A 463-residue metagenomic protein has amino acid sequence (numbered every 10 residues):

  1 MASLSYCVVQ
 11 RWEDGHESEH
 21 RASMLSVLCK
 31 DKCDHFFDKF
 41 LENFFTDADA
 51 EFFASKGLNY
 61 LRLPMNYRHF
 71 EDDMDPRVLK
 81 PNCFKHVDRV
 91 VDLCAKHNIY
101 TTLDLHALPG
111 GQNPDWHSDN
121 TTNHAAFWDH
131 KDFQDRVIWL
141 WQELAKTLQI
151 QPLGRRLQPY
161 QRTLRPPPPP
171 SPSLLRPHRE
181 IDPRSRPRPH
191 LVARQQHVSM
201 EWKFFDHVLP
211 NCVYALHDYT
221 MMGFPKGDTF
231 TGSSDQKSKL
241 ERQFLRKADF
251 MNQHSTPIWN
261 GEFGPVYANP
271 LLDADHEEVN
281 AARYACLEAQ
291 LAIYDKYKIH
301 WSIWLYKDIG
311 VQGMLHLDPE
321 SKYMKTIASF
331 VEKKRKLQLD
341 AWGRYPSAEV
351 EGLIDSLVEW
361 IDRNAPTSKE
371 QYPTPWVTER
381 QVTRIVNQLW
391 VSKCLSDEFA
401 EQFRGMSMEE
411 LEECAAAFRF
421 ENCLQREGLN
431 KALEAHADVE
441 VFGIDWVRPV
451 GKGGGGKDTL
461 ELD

Functional and structural regions predicted by a protein language model:
M1, G111-K237, L245-P270, Q290 (+4 more regions): Active-site region of glycoside hydrolase catalytic domains
M1-N59, G443, V447, G456-E461: N-terminal carbohydrate-binding accessory modules
A2-H16, R77-P81, P109-K131, L209-N211 (+2 more regions): Aromatic- and acidic-residue-enriched segments that line the glycan-binding/catalytic groove of carbohydrate-active
K32-L61, E71, D75-G111, D115-R156 (+2 more regions): An active-site-proximal structural segment forming one wall of the substrate-binding cleft that immediately precedes
F44-N66, K247-Q253, L291, Y297-H300: Catalytic domains of carbohydrate-active enzymes, especially glycoside hydrolases
P64-Y67, L105-N113, H197, I303-V311: Short, solvent-exposed turn/loop segments enriched in Gly/Ser/Thr/Pro and often Arg
E241-V377, Q381-M406: Substrate-binding cleft of secreted/luminal carbohydrate-active enzymes
S396-D463: C-terminal non-catalytic accessory extensions
